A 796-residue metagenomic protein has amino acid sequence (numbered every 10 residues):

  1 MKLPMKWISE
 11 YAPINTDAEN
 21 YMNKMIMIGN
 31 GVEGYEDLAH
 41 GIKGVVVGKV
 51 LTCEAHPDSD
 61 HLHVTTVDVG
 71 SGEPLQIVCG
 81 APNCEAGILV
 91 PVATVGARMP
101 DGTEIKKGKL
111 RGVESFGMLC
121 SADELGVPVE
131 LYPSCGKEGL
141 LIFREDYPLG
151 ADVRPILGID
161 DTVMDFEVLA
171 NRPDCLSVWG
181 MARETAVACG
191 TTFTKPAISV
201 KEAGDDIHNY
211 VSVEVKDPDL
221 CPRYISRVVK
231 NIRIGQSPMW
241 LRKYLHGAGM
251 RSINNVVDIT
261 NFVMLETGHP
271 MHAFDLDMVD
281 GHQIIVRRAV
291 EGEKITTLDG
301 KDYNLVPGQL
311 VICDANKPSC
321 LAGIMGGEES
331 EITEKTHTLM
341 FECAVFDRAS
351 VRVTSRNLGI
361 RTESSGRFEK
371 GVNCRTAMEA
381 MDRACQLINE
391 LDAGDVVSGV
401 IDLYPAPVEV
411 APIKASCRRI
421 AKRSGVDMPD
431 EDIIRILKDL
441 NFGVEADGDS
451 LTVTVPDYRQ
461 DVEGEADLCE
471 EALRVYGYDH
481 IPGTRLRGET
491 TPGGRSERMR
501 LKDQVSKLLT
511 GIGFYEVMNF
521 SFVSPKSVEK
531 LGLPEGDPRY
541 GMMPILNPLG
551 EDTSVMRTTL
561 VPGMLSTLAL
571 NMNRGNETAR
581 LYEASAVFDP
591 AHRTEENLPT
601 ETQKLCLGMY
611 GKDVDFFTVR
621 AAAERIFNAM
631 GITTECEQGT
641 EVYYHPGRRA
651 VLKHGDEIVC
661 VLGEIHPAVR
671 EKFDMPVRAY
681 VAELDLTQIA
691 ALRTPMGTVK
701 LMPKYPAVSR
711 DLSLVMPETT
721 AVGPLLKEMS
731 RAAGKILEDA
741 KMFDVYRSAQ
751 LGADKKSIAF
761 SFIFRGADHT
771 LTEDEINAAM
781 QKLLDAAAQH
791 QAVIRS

Functional and structural regions predicted by a protein language model:
M1-D205, M340, G359, E363 (+3 more regions): Phosphate-backbone binding interfaces of nucleic-acid-interacting proteins
K2, N23, D439-E445, D461 (+6 more regions): A carboxyl-terminal module marker
K2-I8, D161-L169, P222-K230, E363-K370 (+8 more regions): Short, hydrophobic beta-strand segments
P4-M5, N23, A55, H63 (+2 more regions): Glycine/proline-enriched, intrinsically flexible loops and inter-domain linkers
V47-I77, N254, T260-E329: Conserved mixed alpha/beta core segments that line enzyme active sites in large multi-domain catalysts
R111-I142, R154-P155, T162, L310-E409 (+4 more regions): Mobile "lid/hinge" segments at catalytic clefts and subdomain interfaces of large enzymes
T185-V215, D392-I420, V426-D427: Terminal amphipathic helices with adjacent charged low-complexity linkers/tails
I413-E577, R710, I763-A767, L771 (+1 more regions): Extended, well-folded interaction surfaces typified by the phenylalanyl-tRNA synthetase beta subunit core
